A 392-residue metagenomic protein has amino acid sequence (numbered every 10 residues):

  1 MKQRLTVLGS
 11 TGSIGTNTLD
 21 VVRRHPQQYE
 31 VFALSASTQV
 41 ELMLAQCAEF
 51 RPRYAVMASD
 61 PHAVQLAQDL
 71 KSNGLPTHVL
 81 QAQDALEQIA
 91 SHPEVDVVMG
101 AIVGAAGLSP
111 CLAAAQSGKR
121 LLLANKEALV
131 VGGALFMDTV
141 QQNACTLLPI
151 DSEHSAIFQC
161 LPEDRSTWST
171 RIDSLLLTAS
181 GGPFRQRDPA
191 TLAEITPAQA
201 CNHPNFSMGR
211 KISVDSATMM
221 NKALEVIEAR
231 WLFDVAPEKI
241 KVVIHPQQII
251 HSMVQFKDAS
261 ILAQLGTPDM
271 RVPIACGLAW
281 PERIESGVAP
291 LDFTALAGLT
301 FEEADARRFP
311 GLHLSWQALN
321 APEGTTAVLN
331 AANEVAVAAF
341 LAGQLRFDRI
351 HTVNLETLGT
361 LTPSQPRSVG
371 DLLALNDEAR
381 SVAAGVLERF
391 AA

Functional and structural regions predicted by a protein language model:
M1-A392: Catalytic, metal-anchored helix/loop core of enzyme active sites in primary metabolism
